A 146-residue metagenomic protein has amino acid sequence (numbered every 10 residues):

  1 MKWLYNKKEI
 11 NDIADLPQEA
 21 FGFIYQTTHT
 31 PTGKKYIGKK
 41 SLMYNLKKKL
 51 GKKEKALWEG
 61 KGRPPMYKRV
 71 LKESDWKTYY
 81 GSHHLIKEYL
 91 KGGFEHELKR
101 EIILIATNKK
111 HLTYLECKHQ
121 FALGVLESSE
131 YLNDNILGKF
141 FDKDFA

Functional and structural regions predicted by a protein language model:
M1, F21, T32, R63 (+5 more regions): A general marker of short, structured functional hotspots
M1-L50, A146: GIY-YIG nuclease catalytic motif and its immediate N-terminal context
M1-Q18, L104-A146: Boundary/linker segments flanking structured domains
Y5, Y25, Y36, Y44 (+5 more regions): Sequence-level detector for tyrosine residue identity
E9, H29, K40, G62 (+7 more regions): Generic alpha-helical secondary structure signal
I24-T27, Y36-I37, L98, I102-I103 (+2 more regions): Generic hydrophobic secondary-structure signal
T27-T32, T78, T107, T113: Residue-identity detector for threonine
K40-K109: Conserved short loop/helix modules at catalytic or binding sites in compact beta-alpha or helix-hairpin-helix contexts
